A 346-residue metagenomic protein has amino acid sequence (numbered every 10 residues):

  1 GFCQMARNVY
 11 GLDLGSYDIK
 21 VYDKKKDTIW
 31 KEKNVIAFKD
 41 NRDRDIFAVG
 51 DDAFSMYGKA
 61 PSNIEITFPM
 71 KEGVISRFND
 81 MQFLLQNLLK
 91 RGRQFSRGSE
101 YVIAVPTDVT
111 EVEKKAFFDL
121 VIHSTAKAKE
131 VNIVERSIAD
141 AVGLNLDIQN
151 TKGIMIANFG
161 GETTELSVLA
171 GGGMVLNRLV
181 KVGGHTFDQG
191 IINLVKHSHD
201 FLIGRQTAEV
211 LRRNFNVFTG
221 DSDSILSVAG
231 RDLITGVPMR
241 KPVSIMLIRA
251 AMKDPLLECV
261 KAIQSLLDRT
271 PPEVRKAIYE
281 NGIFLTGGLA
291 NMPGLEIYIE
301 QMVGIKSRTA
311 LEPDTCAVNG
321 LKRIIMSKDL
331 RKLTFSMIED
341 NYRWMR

Functional and structural regions predicted by a protein language model:
G1-F159, L169-I283, A290-A317, K322-R346: Nucleotide/phosphate-binding catalytic cleft detector across ATP-hydrolyzing and phosphate-transferring enzymes
E165-S167: A structural feature that tracks compact, well-ordered secondary-structure segments with a strong bias toward
